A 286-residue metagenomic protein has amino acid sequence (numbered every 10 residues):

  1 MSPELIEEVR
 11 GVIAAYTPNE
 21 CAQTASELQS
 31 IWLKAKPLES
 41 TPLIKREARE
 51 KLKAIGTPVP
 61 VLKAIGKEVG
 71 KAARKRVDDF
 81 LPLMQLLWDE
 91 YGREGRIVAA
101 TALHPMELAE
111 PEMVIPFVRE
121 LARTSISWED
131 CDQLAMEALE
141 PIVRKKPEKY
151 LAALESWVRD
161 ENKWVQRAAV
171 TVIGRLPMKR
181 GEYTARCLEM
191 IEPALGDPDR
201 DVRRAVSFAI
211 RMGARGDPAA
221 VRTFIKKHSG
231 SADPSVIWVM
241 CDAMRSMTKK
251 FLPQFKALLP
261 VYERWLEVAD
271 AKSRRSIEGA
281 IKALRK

Functional and structural regions predicted by a protein language model:
M1-K286: Alpha-helical scaffold domains
